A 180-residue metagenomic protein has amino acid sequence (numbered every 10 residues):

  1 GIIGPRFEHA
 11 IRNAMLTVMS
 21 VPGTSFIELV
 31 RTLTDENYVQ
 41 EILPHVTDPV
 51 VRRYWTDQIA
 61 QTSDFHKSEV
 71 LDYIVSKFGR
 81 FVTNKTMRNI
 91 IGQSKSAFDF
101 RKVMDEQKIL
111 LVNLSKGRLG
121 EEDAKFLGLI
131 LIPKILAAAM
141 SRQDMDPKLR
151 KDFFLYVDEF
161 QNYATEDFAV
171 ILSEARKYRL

Functional and structural regions predicted by a protein language model:
G1-L180: P-loop NTPase motor domains
